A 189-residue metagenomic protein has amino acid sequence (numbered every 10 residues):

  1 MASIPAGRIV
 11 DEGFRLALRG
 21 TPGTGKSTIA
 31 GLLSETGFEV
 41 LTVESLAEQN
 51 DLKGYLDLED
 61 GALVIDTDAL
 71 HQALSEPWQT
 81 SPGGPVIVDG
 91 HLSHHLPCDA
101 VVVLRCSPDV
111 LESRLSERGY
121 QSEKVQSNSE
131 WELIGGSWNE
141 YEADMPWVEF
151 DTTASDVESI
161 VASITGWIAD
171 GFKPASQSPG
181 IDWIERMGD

Functional and structural regions predicted by a protein language model:
A2-G7, E117, E142-D189: NTP-dependent small-molecule kinase module
D11-R15: Pre-Walker A (Motif I) flank of P-loop NTPase domains
L18: Hydrophobic anchor at the beta1->P-loop junction of P-loop NTPases
T21, L33: P-loop (Walker A) phosphate-binding loop of NTP-binding proteins
T24: ATP-binding Walker
S27: Walker A/P-loop
E39-L96, D182, M187: ATP-dependent small-molecule kinase phosphotransfer cores that center on conserved nucleotide phosphate-binding segments
C106-V148, A154: A glycine- and Lys/Arg-enriched "phosphate-lid" helix/loop adjacent to the NTP-binding pocket of small-molecule kinases
